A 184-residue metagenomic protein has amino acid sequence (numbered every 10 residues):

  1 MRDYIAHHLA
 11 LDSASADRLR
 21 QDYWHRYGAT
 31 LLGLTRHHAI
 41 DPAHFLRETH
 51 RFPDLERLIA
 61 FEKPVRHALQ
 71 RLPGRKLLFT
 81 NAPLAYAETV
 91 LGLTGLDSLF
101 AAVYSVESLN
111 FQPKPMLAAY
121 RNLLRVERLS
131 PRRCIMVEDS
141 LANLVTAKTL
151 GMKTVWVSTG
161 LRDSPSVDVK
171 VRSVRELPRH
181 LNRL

Functional and structural regions predicted by a protein language model:
M1-K63, A85: N-terminal helical cap/lid subdomain that shapes the substrate entry/recognition surface in HAD-like hydrolases
D17-L19, F52-E56, G74, V106-E107 (+1 more regions): Short, contiguous strand/loop micro-motifs
R18, Y23, R75-L78, V155: Short, charged, low-hydrophobicity "junction" segments
Q21-D22, I59, L78, R133-I135: Residue-level marker of alpha-helix boundaries and capping positions
T35, H50, Q70-P73, N182: Alpha-helix boundary recognition
A43, R66, Q70, L77 (+2 more regions): Asp-based, Mg2+/Mn2+-dependent phosphohydrolase catalytic module
